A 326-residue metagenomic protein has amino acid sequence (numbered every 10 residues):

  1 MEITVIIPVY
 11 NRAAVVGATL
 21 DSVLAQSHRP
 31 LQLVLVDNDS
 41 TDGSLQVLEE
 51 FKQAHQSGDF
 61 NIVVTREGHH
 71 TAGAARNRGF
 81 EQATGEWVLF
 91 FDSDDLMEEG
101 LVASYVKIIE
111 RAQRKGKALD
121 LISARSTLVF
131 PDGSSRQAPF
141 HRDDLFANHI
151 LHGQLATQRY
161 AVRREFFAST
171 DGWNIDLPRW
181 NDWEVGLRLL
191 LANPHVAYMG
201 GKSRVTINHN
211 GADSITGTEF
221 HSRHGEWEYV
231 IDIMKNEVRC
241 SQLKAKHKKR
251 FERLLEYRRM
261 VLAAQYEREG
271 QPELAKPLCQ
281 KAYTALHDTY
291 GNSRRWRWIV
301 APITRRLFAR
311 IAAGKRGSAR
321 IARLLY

Functional and structural regions predicted by a protein language model:
M1-H224, L307: Nucleotide-sugar donor-binding/catalytic module of glycosyltransferases that assemble extracellular/cell-envelope
H55-G58, K115, C240-K244, A285 (+1 more regions): Alpha-solenoid repeat scaffolds
A156, R179, A245, E252-R253: Inter-repeat boundary and helix-capping residues of tandem alpha-helical solenoids
W183-G186, W227, I231-M234, R258-R259: Hydrophobic alpha-helical core bundles mediating ligand binding, dimerization, or RNAP-core interactions
S203-G211, T216-A245, R268-L286: Catalytic core of nucleotide-sugar-dependent glycosyltransferases
A264-Y326: Membrane-interface aromatic/basic loop that binds lipid-linked glycans or pyrophosphate carriers, typified by
